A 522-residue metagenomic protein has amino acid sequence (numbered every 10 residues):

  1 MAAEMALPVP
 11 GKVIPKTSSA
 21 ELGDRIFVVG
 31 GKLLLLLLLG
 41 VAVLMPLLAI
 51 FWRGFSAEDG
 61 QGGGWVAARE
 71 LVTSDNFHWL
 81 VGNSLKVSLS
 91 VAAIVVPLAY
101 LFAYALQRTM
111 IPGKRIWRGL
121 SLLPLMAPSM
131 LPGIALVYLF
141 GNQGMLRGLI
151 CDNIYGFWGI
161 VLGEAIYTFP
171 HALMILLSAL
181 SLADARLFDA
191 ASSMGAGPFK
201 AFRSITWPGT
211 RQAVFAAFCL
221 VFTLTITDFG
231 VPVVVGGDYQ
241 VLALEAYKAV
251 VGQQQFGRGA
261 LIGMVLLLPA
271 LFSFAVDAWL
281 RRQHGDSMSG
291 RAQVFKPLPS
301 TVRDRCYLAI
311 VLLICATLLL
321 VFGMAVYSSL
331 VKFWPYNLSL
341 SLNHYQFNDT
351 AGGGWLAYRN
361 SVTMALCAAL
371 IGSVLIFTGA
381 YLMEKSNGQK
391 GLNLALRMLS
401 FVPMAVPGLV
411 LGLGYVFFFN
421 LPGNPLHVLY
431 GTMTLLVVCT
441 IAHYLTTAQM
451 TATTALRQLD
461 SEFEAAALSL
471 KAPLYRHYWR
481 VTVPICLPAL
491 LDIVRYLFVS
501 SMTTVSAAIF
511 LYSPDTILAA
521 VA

Functional and structural regions predicted by a protein language model:
A3-I14, A185, K200, G237-L244 (+4 more regions): Feature of multi-pass inner-membrane transport and sensor proteins that recognizes transmembrane helices together
D24-D59, T73-S181, G209-G230, G259-A278 (+4 more regions): Membrane-water interface segments at the C-terminal ends of transmembrane alpha-helices in multi-pass inner-membrane
G54-A67, L139-I150, V235-A243, Q283-A292 (+2 more regions): Peri-membrane helix termini and adjoining interfacial loops of integral membrane proteins
G63-T73, L340-T350, Y478: A short amphipathic helical element positioned immediately N-terminal to and/or at the very start of a transmembrane
C151, F229-Q254, N337-L338, V499 (+1 more regions): Glycine-rich helix-loop "coupling/hinge" segments at transmembrane-helix boundaries in multipass transporters
S178-F188, P198, T453-F463: Membrane-helix/interface signature in polytopic inner-membrane proteins
S192, L468: Alpha-helical residues within the helix-turn-helix
R258-G259, A467: Solenoid-repeat scaffolds in large eukaryotic assemblies
